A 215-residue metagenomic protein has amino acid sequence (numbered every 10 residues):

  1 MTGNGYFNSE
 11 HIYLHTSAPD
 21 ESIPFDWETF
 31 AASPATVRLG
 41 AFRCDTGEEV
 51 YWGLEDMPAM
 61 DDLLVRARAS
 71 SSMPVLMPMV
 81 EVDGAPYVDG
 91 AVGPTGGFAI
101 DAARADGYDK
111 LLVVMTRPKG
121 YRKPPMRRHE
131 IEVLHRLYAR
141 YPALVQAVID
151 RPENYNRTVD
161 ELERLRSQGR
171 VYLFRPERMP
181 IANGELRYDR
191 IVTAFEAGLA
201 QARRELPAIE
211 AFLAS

Functional and structural regions predicted by a protein language model:
M1-S215: Patatin-like phospholipase
